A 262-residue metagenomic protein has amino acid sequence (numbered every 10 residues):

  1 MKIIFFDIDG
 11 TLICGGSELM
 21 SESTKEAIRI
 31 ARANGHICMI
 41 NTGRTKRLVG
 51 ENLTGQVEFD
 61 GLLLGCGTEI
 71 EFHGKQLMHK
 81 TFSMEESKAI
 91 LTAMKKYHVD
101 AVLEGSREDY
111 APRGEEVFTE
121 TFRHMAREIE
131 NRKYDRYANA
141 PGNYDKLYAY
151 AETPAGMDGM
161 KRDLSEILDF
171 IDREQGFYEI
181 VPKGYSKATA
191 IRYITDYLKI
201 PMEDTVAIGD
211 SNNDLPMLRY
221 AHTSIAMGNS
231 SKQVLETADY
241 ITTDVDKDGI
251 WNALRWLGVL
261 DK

Functional and structural regions predicted by a protein language model:
M1-I3, S21, E179-K262: Mg2+-dependent phosphoryl-transfer enzymes with acidic/Ser/Thr/Gly-rich catalytic loops
K2-S17: Asp-based phosphoryl-transfer active-site loop
L19, S23-F118: Active-site phosphate-binding/coordination module
G35-M39, F59, D145-L147, E203-T205 (+1 more regions): Short active-site oxyanion
G55-E58, G65-C66, D163-I167, Y220-A221 (+1 more regions): Short, structured coil segments at secondary-structure junctions
Q56-F59, H79-F82, F118-R123, K187-T189 (+2 more regions): Short, hinge-like loop/turn segments at secondary-structure boundaries
F59-G65, K80, F170-D172, S224-G228 (+1 more regions): Short hydrophobic/aromatic-enriched beta-strand-loop microsegments
A93, Y97-D100, E104-M217, N229: Conserved acidic, metal-coordinating active-site core of Asp-based, Mg2+-dependent phosphoryl-transfer enzymes
